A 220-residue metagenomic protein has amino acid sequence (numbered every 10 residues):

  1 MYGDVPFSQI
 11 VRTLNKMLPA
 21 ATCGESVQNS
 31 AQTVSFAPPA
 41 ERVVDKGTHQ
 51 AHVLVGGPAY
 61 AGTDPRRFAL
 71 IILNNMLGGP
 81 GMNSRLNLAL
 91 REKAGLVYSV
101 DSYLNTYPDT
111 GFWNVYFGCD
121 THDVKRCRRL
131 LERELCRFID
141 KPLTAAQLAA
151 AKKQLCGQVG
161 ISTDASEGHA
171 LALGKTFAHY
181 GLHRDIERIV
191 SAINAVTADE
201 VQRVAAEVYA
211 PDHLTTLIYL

Functional and structural regions predicted by a protein language model:
M1-S26, Q32, V43, V53 (+4 more regions): Charge-rich, well-structured scaffold segments of protease-associated domains
V34-F36: Self-splicing inteins and homing endonuclease
P38-H49, L54-G56, P65: Phosphate/diphosphate-binding glycine-rich loops and adjacent basic-rich segments that engage nucleotide
L73: Midchain, well-structured core segments that form catalytic/ion-binding scaffolds
